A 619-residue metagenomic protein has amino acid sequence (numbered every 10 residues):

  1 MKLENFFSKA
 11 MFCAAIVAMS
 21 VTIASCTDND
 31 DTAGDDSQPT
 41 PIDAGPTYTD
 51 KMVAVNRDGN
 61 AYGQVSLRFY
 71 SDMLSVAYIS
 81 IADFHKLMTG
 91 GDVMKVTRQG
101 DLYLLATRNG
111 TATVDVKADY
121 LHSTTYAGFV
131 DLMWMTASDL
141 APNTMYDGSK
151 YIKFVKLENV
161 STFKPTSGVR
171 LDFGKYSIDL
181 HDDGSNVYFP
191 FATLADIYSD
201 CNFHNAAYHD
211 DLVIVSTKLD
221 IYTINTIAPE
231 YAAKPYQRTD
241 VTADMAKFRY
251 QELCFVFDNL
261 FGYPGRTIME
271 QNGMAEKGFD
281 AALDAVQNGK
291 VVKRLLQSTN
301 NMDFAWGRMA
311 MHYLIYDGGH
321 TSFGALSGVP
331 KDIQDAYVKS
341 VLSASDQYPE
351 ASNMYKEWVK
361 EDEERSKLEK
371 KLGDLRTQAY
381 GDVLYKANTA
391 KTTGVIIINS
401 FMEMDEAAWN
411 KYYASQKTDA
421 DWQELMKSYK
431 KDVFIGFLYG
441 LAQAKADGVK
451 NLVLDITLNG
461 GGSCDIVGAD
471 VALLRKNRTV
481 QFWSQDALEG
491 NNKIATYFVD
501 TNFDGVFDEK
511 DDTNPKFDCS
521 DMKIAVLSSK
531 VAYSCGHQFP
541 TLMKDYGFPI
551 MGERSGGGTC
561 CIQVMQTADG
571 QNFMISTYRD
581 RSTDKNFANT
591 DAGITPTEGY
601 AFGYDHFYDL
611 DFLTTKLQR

Functional and structural regions predicted by a protein language model:
K2-C13: Bacterial N-terminal signal peptides that target proteins for export
L3, M19-A44: Bacterial Sec-dependent N-terminal signal peptides
A33-S66, K234-R238: N-terminal low-complexity, Pro/Thr/Ser-rich intrinsically disordered segments that act as propeptides or flexible
L67-Y78: Short, contiguous acidic and Ser/Thr-rich linear segments
V76-D92, V187-C201: Amphipathic, non-transmembrane alpha-helical segments in extracytoplasmic/periplasmic proteins
L87-L121, F203-H209: Extended intrinsically disordered, low-complexity coil regions enriched in Ser, Thr, Gly, Ala and often Pro
N109, T113, T125-L452, L458-G460 (+5 more regions): Flexible, low-complexity junctional segments that flank or bridge functional domains
P229-D240, K247-Y250, C254, K391 (+4 more regions): C-terminal "post-core" interaction segments
